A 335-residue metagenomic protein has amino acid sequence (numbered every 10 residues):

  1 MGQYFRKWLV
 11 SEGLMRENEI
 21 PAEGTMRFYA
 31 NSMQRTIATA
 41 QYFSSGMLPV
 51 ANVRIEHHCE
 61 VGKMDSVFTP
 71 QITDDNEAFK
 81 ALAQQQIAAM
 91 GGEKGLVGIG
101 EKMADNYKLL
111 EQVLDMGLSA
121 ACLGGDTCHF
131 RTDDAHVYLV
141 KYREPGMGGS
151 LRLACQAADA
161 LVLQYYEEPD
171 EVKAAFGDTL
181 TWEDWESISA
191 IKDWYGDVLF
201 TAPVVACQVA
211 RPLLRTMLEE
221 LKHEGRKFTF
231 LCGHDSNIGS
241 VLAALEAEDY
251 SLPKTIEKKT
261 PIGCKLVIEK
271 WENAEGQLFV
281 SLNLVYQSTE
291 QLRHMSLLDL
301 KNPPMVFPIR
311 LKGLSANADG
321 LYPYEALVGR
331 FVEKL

Functional and structural regions predicted by a protein language model:
Q3-R27, N31-T229, G233-L335: Signature for phosphate-centric chemistry
